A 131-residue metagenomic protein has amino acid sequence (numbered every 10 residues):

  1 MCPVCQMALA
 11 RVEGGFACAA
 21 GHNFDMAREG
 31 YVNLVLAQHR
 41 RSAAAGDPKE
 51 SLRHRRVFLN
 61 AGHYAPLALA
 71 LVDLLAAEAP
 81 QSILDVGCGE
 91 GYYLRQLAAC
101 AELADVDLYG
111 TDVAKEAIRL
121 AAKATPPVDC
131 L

Functional and structural regions predicted by a protein language model:
M1-A44: N-terminal auxiliary segments of SAM/dcSAM-dependent transferases
P48-L67: Class I SAM-dependent methyltransferase Rossmann-like catalytic core, especially the SAM/SAH-binding loop
A61-A79: Conserved alpha-helix/loop element of class I SAM-dependent methyltransferases that forms part of the SAM/SAH-binding
P80-G89: Conserved class I S-adenosyl-L-methionine
E90-L103: Conserved SAM-binding loop of SAM-dependent methyltransferases across substrates and taxa, primarily the Class I
D112-E116: Conserved SAM/SAH-binding beta-strand->alpha-helix loop
A121: Conserved SAM-binding loop
P126-L131: Conserved SAM-binding strand-loop segment of SAM-dependent methyltransferases
